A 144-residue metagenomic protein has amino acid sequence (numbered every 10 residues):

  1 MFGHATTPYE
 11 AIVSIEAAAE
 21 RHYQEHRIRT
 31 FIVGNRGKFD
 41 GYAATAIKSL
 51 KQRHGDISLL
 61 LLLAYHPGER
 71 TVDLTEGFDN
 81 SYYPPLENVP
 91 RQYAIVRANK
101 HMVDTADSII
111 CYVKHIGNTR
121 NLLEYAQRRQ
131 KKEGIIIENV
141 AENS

Functional and structural regions predicted by a protein language model:
G3-S144: Acidic/glycine-enriched connector segments
